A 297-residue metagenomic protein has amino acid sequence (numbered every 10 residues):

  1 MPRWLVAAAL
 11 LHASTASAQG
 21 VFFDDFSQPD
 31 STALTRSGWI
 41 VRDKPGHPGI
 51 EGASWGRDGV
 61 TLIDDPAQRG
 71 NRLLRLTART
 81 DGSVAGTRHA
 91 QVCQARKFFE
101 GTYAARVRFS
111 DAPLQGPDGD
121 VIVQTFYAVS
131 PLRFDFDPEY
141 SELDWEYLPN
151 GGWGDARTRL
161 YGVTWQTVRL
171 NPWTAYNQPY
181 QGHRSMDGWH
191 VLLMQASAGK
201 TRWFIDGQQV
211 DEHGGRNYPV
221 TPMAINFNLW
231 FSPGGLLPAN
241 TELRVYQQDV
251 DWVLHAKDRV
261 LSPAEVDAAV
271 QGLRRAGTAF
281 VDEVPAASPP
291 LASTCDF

Functional and structural regions predicted by a protein language model:
M1-A7: Sec-dependent signal peptide recognition, specifically the positively charged N-region followed immediately by
A13-T15: N-terminal signal peptide c-region/cleavage motif recognized by signal peptidases
Q19-F297: GH16 jelly-roll
